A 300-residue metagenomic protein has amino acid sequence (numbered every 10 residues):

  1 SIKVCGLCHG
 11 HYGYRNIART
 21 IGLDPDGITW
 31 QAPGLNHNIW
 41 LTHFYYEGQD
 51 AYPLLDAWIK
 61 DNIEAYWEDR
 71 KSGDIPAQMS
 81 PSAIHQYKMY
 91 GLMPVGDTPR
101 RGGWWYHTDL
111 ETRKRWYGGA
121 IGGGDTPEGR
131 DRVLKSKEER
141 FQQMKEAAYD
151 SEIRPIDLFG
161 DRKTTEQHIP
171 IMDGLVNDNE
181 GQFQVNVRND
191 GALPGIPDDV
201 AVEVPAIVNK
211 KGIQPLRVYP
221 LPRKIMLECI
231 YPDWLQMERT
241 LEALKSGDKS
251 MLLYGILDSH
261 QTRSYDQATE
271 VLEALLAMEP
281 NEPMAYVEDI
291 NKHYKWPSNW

Functional and structural regions predicted by a protein language model:
S1-H11, W30-A32: Short, acidic/small-residue loops that bind anionic groups at enzyme active sites
Y14, T20-W300: Long, compositionally biased stretches enriched for glycine and/or charged residues
